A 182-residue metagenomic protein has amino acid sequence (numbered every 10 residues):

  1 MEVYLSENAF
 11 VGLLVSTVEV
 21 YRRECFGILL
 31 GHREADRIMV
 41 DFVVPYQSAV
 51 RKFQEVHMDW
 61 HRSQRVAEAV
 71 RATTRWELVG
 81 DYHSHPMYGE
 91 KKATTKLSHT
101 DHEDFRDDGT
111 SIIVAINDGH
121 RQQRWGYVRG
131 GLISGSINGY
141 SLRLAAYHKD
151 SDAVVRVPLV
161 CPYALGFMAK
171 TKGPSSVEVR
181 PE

Functional and structural regions predicted by a protein language model:
M1-G80, S84-E182: MPN/JAMM (Mov34/JAB) isopeptidase/deubiquitinase module and associated MPN-bearing subunits/adaptors in ubiquitin
